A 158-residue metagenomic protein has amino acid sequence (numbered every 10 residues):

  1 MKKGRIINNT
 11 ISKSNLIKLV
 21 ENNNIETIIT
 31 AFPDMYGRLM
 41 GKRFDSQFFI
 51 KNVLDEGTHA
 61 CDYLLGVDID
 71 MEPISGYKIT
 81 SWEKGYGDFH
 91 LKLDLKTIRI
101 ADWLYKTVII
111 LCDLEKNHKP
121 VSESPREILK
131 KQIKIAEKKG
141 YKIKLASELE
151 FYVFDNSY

Functional and structural regions predicted by a protein language model:
M1-Y158: ATP/Mg2+-dependent ligation/transfer catalytic cores
